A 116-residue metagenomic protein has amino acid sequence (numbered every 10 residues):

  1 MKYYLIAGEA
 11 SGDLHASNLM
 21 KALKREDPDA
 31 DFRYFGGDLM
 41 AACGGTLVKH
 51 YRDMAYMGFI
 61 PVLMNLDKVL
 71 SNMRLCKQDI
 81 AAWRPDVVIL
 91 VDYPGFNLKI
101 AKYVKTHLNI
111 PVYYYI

Functional and structural regions predicted by a protein language model:
K2-I116: Active-site and donor-binding regions of nucleotide-sugar-utilizing enzymes
